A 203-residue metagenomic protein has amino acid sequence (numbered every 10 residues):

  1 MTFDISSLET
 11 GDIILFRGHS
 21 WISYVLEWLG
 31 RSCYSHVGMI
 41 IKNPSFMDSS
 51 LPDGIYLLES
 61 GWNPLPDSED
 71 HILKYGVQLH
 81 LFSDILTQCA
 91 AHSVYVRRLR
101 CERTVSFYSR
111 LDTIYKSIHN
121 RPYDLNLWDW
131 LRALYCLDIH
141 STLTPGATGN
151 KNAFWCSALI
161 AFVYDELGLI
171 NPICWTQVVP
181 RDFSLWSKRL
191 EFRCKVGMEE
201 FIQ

Functional and structural regions predicted by a protein language model:
M1-Q203: Cysteine-nucleophile amide-bond enzymes
